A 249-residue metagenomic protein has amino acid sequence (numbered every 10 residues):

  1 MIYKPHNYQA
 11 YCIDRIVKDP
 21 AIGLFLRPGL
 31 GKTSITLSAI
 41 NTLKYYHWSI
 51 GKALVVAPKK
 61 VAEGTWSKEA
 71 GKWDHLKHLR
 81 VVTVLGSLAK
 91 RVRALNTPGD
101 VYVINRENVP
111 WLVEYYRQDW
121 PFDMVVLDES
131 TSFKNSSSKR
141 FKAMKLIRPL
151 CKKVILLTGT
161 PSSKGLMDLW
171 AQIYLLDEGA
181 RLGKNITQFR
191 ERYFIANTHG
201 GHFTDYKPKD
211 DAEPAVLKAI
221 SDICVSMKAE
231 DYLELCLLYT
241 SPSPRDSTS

Functional and structural regions predicted by a protein language model:
M1-G23: Conserved pre-motif I regulatory segment
A21-A39: Walker A/P-loop
G31, F133-K134, S163-K164, T248: Catalytic P-loop NTPase motifs of RecA-like helicase/translocase cores
G51-A70: Conserved Walker A/P-loop ATP-binding site and its immediately adjacent core in helicase/helicase-like ATPase domains
K52, H78, M124, F141-D231: Conserved P-loop NTPase motor "coupling/switch" region that bridges the ATPase
A89-P98, R106-P121: Conserved helix/coil segment N-terminal to the catalytic DExD/H
W120-K139, R148: SF2 helicase catalytic motif II
Y239-D246: Conserved small/polar residues in nucleotide/adenosyl-binding loops
